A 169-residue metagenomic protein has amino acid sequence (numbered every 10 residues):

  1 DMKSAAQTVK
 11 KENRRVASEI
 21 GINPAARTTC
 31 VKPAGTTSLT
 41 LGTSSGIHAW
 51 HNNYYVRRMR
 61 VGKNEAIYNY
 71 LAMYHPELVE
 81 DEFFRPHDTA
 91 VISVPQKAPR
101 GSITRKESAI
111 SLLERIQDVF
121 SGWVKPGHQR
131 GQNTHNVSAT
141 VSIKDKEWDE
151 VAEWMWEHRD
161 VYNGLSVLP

Functional and structural regions predicted by a protein language model:
D1-K32: Internal maturation/activation junctions in enzymes
A6, A17, P33, G42-P169: Catalytic alpha/beta core of large soluble enzyme barrels
